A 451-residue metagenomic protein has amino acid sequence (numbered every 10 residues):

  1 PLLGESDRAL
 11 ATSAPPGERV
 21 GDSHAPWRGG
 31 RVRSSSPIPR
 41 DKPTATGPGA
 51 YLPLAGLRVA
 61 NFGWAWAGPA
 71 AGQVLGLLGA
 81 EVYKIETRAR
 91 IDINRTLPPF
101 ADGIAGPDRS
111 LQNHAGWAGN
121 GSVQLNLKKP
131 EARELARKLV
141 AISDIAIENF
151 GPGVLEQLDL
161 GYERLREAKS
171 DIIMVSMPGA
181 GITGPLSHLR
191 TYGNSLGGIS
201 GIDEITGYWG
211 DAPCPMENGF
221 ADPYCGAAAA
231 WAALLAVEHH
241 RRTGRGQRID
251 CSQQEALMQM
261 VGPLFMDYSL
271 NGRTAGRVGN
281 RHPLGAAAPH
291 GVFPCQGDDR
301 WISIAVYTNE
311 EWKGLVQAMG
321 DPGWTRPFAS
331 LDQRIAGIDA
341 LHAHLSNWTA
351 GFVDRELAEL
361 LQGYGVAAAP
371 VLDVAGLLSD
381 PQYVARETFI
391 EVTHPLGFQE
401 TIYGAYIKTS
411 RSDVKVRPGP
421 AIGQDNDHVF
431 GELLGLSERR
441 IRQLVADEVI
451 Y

Functional and structural regions predicted by a protein language model:
P1, E5, R33-R58, L284 (+2 more regions): Terminal low-complexity tails and localization/encapsulation signals of metabolic enzymes
G4, E18-R19, R28: Glycine-biased, low-complexity coil/linker segments
R33-R245, R277, A421, D427-Y451: N-terminal helix-loop segment corresponding to the beta1-alpha1 unit of nucleotide/adenylate-binding folds
G207, G226-G246, Q259-G272, V316-G323: Oxidoreductase and adenylate-handling cofactor-binding alpha/beta cores
G219-L234, Q253-V261, Y307, E311: Mid-domain beta-loop-alpha active-site segment that forms a flexible, acidic cofactor/metal-binding surface
P289-Y364, A368: Aromatic-enriched alpha-helical interface/lid elements that frame and gate functional surfaces
Q362-Y383: Conserved PLP cofactor-binding pocket of PLP-dependent enzymes
